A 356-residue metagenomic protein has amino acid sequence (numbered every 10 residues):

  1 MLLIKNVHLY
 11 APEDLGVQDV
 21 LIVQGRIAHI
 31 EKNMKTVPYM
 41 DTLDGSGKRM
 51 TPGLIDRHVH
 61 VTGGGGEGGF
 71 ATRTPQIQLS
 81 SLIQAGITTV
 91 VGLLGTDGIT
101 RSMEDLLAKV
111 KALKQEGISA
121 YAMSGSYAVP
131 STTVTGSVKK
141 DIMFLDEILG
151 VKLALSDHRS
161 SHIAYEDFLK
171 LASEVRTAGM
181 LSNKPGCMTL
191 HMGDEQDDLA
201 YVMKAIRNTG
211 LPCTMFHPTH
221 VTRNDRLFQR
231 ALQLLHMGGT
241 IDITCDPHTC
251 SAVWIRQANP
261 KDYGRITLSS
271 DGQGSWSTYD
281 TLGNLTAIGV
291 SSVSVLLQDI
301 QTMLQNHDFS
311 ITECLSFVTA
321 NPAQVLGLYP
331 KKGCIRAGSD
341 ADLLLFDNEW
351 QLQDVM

Functional and structural regions predicted by a protein language model:
M1-L2, L9-T51: Histidine-rich, glycine-flanked metal-binding segment
V7, G25, G47, H58 (+9 more regions): Divalent metal-coordination and catalytic microenvironments
V7, I27, C334-M356: C-terminal cap of metal-dependent C-N hydrolases
G45-A108: Metal-associated gating/positioning segment near the N- to mid-region
G53-R57, V90-G92, A120-S124, L149-L155 (+4 more regions): Hydrophobic faces of well-ordered beta-strands that scaffold small-molecule active sites in alpha/beta enzyme cores
T96-A108, E116-P212, D225: Buried, small/hydrophobic-residue-enriched core segments of structured protein domains
R159, E174-Y279, L285-T286: Active-site core of metal-dependent hydrolases
K261-L344: His/Asp/Glu-enriched, well-ordered alpha-helical/loop segment that forms or immediately abuts the divalent-metal
